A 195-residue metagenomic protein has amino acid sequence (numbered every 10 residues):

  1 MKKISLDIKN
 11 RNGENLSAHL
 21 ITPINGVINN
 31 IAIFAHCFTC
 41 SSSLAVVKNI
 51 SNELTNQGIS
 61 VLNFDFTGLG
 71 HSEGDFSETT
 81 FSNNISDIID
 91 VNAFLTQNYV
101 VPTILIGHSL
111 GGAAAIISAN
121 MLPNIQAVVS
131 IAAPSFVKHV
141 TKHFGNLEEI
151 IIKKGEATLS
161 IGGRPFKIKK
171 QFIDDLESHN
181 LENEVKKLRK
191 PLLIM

Functional and structural regions predicted by a protein language model:
M1-G26: N-terminal cap/lid segment of alpha/beta-hydrolase-fold proteins
I28-C37: Short beta-strand element of the alpha/beta-hydrolase
F38-S51: The serine-hydrolase catalytic nucleophile loop
S42-S43, G70-V100: Catalytic nucleophile-loop/oxyanion-hole region of alpha/beta-hydrolase and closely related hydrolase-like folds
S51-E73: Conserved alpha/beta-hydrolase
N98-S109: Alpha/beta-hydrolase fold nucleophile elbow
P123-Q171: Hydrolase active-site cap/lid region
L188-R189, L193-M195: Short beta-strand/loop motif that positions the catalytic acidic residue of the alpha/beta-hydrolase fold
